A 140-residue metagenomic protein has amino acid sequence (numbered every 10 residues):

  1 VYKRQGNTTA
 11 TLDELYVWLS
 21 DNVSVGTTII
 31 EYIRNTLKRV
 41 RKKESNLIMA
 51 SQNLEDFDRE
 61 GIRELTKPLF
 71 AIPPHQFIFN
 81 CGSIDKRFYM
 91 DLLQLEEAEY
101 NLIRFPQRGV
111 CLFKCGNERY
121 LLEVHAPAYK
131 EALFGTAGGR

Functional and structural regions predicted by a protein language model:
K3-L102, A128: Conserved P-loop NTPase motor cores
K3-N7, I103-R140: Conserved P-loop NTPase motor module
